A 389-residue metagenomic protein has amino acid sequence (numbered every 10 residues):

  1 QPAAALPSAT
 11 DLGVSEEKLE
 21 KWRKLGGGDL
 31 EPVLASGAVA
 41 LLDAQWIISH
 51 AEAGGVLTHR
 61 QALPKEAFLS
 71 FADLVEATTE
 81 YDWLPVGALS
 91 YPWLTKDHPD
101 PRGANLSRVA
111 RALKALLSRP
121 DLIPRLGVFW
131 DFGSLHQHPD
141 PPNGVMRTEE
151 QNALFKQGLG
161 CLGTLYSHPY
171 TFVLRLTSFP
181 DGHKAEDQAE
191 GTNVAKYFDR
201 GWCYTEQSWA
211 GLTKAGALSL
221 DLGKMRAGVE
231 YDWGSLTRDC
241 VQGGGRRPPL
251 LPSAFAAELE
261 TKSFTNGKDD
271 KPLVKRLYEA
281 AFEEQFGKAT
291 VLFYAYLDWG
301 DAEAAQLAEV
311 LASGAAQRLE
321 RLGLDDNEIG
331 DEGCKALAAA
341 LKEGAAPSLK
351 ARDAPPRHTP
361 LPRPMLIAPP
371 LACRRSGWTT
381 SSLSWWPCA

Functional and structural regions predicted by a protein language model:
Q1-L6, H358-P360, M365-L366: Universal eukaryotic N-terminal targeting presequences
P2-Y296, E309: The feature represents the membrane-entry module of six-transmembrane cation channels
Y81, P120-V128, A315-R318, A345-A351 (+1 more regions): Short helix-terminating capping/connector loops at secondary-structure junctions
P92-L94, G133, A295-L297, D325-N327 (+2 more regions): Short strand-loop junctions, especially beta-strand C-caps/beta-turns that link beta-sheets to coils or alpha-helices
L277-G287, Q306-Q317, A338-S348, M365-P369: Leucine-rich repeat
T290-Y294, L319-L324, L349-A354, P364-T379 (+1 more regions): Conserved hydrophobic beta-strand positions in leucine-rich repeat
L297-A305, S313, E328-K335, T380-C388: Short, solvent-exposed loop/turn at the beta-strand->alpha-helix junction within individual leucine-rich repeat
A338, H358-P360, W385: Low-complexity, intrinsically disordered tandem-repeat tracts enriched in small/polar residues
